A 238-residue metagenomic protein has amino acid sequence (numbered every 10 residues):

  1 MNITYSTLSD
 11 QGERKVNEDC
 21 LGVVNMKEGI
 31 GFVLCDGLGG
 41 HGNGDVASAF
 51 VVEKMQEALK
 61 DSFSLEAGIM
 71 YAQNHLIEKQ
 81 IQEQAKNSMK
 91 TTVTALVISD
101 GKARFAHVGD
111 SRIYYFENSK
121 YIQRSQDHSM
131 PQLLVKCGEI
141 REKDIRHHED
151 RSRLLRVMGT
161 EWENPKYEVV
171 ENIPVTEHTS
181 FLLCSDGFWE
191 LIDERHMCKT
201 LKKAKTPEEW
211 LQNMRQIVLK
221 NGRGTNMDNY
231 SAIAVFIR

Functional and structural regions predicted by a protein language model:
M1-R238: PP2C/PPM-type serine/threonine phosphatase catalytic domain
